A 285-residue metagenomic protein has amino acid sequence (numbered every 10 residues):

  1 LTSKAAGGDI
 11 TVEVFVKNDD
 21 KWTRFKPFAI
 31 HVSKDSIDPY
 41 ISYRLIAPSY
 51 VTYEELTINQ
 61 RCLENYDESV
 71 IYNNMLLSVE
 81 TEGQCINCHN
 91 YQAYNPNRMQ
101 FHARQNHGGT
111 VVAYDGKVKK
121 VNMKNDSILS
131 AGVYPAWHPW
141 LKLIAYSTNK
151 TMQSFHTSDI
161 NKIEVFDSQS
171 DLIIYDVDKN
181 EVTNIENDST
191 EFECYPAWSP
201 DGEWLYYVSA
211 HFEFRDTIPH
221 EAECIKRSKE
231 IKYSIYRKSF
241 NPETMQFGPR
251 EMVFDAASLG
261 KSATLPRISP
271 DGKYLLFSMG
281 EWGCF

Functional and structural regions predicted by a protein language model:
K21-Y50, S127-I128: Low-complexity, Pro/Ser/Thr- and charge-rich linker/hinge segments at domain boundaries
D38-K120: Conserved, compact domain cores that house catalytic/ligand-binding motifs in diverse enzymes and effector modules
I41-T57, V112, Y146-D167, V208-I231 (+1 more regions): Short, conserved, GDST-rich strand-edge loop motifs in beta-rich repeat architectures
I58-R61, A113-G116, I163-D178, I225-P242: Beta-propeller blade signature
N65-Q84, Y114-A131, I174-F192, K238-S262: Multi-bladed beta-propeller domains
N90-Q92, A136, A197, R267: Conserved beta-strand position repeated across blades of beta-propeller domains
A93-N95, P139-W140, P200-D201, P270-D271: Residue-level detector of Asp-centered blade-edge/turn motifs that repeat once per structural unit in beta-propeller
R98-M99, I144, L205, L275: Hydrophobic beta-strand positions that form the internal "hydrophobic ladder" of WD40/Gbeta-like beta-propeller blades
